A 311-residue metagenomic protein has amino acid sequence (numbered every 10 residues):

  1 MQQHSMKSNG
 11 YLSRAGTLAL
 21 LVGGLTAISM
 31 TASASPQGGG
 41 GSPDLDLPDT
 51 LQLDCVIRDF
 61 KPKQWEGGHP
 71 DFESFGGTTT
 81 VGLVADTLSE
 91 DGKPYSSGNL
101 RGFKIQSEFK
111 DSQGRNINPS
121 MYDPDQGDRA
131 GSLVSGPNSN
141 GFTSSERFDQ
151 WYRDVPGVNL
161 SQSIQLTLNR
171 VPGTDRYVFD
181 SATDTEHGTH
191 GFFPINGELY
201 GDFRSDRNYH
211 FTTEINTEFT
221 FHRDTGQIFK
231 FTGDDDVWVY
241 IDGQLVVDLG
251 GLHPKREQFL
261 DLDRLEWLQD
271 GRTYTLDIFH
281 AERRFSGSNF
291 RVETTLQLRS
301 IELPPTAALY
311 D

Functional and structural regions predicted by a protein language model:
H4-A19: Bacterial N-terminal signal peptides that target proteins for export
T17-S29: Bacterial N-terminal signal peptides
M30-A34: Sec/Tat signal peptide C-region and signal peptidase I cleavage site
S35-D311: Acidic/polar, compositionally biased interaction segments
